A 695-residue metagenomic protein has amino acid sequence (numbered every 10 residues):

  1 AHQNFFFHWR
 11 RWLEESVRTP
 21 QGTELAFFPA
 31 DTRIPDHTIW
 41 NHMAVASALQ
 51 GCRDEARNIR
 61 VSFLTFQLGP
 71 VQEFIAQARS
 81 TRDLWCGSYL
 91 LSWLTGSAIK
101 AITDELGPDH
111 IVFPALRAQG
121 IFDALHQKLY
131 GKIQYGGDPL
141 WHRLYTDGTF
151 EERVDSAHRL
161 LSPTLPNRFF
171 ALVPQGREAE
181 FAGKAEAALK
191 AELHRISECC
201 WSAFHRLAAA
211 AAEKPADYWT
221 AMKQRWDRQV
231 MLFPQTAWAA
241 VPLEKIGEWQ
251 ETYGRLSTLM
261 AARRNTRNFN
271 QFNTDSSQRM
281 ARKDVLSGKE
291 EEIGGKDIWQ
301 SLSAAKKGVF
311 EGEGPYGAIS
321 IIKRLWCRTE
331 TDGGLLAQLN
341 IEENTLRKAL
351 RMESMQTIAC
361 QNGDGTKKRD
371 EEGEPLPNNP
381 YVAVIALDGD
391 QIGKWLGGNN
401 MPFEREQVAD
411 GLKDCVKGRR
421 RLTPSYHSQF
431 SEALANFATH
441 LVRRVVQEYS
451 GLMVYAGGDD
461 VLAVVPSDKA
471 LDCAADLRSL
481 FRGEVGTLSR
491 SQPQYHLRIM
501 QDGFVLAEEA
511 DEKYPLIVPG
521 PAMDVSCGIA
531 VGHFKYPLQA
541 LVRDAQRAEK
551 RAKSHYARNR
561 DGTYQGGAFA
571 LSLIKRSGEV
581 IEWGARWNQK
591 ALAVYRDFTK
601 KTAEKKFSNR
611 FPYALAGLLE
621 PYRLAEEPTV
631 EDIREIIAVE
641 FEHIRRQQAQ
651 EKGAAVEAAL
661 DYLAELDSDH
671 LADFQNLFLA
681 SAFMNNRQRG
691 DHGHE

Functional and structural regions predicted by a protein language model:
A1-E695: Regulatory and interdomain segments flanking nucleotide-handling catalytic cores in signaling/defense enzymes
